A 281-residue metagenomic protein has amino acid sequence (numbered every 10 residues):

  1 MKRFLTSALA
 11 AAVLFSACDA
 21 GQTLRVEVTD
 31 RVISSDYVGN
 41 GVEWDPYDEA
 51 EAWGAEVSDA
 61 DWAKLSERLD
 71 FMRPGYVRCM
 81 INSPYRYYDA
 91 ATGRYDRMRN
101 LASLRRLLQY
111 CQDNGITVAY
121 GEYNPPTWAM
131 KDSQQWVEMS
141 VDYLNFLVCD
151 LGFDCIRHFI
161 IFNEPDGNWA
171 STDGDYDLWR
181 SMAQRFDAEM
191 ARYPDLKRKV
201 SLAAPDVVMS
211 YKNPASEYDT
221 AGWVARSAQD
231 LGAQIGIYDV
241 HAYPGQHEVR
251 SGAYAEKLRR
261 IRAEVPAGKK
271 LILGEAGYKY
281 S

Functional and structural regions predicted by a protein language model:
K2-A8: Sec-dependent signal peptide recognition, specifically the positively charged N-region followed immediately by
V13-L14: Hydrophobic core
A17-H158, G167, D173, D177-S210 (+3 more regions): Non-catalytic accessory regions flanking glycosidase/transglycosidase catalytic cores in CAZymes
Y120, D154-N163, G167, V200 (+2 more regions): Aromatic- and acid-rich polysaccharide-binding/catalytic face of secreted or lumenal carbohydrate-active enzymes
S133, V137, T172-Y176, E217-A221 (+1 more regions): Conserved strand-to-helix beginnings and helix N-cap segments that scaffold or border functional pockets
E138-L144, N213-A228: Short, electropositive alpha-helical surface patch
E164, M209-K212, Y278-S281: Short, conserved secondary-structure transition motifs
G236, V240-Y280: Glycoside hydrolase catalytic-domain groove-lining segments
